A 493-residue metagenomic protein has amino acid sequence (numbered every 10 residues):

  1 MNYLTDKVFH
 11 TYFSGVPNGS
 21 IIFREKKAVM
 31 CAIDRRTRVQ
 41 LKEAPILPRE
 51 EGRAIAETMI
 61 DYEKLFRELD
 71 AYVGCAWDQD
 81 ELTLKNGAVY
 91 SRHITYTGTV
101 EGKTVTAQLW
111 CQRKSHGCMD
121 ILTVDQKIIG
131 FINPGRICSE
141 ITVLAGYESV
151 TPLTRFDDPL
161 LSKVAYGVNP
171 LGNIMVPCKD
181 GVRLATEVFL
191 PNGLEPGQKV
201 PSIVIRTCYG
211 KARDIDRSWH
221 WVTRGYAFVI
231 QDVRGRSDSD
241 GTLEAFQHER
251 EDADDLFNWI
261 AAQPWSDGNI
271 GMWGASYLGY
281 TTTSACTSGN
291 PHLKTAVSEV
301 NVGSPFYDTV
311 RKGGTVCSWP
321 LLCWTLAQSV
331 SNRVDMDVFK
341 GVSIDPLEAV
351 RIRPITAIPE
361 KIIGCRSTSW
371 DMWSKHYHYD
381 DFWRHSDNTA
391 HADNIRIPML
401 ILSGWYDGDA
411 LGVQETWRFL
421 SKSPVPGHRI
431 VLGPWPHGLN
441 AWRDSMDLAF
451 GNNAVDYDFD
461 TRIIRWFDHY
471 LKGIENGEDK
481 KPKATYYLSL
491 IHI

Functional and structural regions predicted by a protein language model:
L4, K42-T104: Solvent-exposed helix/loop surface patches that form functional interfaces
D158-E195: N-terminal cap/lid segment of alpha/beta-hydrolase-fold proteins
P170, N192-A261, R443-F450: Cap/lid segment of the alpha/beta-hydrolase catalytic domain
W265-S276: Alpha/beta-hydrolase fold nucleophile elbow
A275-S284: Glycine-rich nucleophile elbow surrounding the catalytic serine of serine-hydrolase chemistry
T287-N394: Accessory cap/linker subdomain of secreted extracellular hydrolases
I401-S403: Short beta-strand/loop motif that positions the catalytic acidic residue of the alpha/beta-hydrolase fold
I491-I493: Conserved small/polar residues in nucleotide/adenosyl-binding loops
